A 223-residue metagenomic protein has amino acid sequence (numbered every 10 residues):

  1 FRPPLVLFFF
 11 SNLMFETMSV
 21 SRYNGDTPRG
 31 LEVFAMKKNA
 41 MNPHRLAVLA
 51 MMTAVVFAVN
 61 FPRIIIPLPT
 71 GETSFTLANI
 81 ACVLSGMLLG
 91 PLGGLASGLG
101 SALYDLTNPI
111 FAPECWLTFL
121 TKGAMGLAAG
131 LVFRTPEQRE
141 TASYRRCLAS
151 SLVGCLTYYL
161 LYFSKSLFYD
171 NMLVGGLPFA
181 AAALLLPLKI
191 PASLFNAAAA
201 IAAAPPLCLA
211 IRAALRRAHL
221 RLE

Functional and structural regions predicted by a protein language model:
F1-S11: Extreme N-terminal basic, low-complexity initiation segments that serve as generic localization/processing leaders
F10-E223: Loop-helix junctions at membrane interfaces
